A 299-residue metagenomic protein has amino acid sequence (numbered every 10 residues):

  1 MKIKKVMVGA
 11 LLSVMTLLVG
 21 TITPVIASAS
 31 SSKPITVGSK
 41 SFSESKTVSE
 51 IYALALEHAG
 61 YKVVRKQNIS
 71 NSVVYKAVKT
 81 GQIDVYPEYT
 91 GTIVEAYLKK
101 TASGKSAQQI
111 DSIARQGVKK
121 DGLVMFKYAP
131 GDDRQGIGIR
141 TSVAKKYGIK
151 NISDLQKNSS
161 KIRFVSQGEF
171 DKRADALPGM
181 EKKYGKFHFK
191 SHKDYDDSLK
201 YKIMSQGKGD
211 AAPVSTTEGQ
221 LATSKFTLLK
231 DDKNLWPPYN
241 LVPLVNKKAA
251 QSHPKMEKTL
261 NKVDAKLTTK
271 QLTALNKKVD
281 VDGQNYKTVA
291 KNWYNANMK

Functional and structural regions predicted by a protein language model:
M1-A29: Sec-dependent N-terminal signal peptides of Gram-positive bacterial secreted proteins and lipoproteins
S30-E44, Y52, Y61-K66, S160-S166: Short, well-ordered beta-strand elements
S43, R65-K76, I93, G168 (+1 more regions): Short helix-initiation/N-cap motifs at beta->coil->alpha
S43-Y61, V78, I83, P178-E181: Short, polar/charged alpha-helical segment
Y97-Q108, S112-F126, Q220-N234: Ligand-binding "clamshell"
Q109-R163, A265-T269: A conserved helix-loop-strand patch within extracytoplasmic ligand-binding domains of the periplasmic binding
Q135-K145, N240-H253: A bilobed periplasmic-binding-protein/Venus flytrap-type ligand-binding module shared by bacterial periplasmic
I162-D232: Ligand-binding pocket segment of bilobal, Venus flytrap-like solute-binding proteins
